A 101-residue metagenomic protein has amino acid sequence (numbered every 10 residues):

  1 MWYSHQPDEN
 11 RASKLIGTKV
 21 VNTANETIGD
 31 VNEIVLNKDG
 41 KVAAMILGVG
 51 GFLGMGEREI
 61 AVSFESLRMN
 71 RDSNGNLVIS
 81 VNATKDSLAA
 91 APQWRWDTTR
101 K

Functional and structural regions predicted by a protein language model:
M1-K101: Peripheral interaction segments used for macromolecular assembly
